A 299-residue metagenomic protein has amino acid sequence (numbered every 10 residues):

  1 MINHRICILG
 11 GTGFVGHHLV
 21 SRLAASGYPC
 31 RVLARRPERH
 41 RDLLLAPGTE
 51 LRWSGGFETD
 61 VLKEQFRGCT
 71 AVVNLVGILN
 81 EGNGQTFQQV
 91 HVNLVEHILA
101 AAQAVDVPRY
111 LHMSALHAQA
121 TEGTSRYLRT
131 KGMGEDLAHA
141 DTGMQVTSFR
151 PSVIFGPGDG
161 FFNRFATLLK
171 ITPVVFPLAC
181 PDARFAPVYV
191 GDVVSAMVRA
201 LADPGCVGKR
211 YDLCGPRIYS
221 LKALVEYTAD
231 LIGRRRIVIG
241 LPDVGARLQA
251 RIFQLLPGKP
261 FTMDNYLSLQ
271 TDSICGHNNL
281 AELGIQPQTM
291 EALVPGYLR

Functional and structural regions predicted by a protein language model:
I2-Y28: N-terminal Rossmann NAD(P)H-binding glycine-rich loop of SDR-like oxidoreductase domains
L9, L33, L75-V76, Y110-L116 (+1 more regions): SDR active-site strand-loop-helix element
E38-D42, P47-H97, A101-A104, L116-G123: NAD(P)H-binding glycine-rich loop region in Rossmannoid oxidoreductase-like domains and their noncatalytic homologs
Q88-V92, T124-E135, F155, D159 (+4 more regions): Short-chain dehydrogenase/reductase
S114, D136-G160, A166-T167: Conserved beta-loop-beta element that borders a ligand/cofactor-binding pocket
S148, G158, P181, A186-V194 (+3 more regions): Conserved loop-to-helix N-cap of the C-terminal "lid" that shapes the substrate pocket in Rossmann-like
T167-V188, D192, A196-V207, D212: A conserved pocket-lining segment of Rossmann-fold NAD(P)-dependent short-chain dehydrogenase/reductase
R199-T262, C275-R299: Mid/C-terminal beta-alpha module of Rossmann-like enzyme folds, strongest in SDR-family dehydrogenases/epimerases
